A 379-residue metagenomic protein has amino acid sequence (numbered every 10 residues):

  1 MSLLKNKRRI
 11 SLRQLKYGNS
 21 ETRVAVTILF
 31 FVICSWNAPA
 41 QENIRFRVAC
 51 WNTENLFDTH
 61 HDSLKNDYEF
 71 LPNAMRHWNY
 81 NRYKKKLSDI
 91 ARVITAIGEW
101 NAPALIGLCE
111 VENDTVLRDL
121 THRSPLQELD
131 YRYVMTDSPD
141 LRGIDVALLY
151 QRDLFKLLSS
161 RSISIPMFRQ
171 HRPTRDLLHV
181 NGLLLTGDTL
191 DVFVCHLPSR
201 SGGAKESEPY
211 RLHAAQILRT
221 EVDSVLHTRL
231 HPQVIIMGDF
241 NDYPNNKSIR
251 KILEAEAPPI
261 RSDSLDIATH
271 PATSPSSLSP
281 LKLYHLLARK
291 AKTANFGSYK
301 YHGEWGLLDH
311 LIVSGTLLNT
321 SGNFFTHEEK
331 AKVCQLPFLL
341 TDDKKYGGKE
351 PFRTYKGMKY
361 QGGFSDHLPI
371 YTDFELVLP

Functional and structural regions predicted by a protein language model:
M1-N43: Bacterial Sec-dependent N-terminal signal peptides
W36-D130, V134-V146, D343-G348, G362 (+1 more regions): N-terminal, active-site-proximal structural segment of metallo-dependent hydrolase catalytic domains
V48-T53, W78, Y83-K86, I90-L117 (+8 more regions): Active-site beta-strand/loop signature of hydrolases that rely on acidic residues for catalysis
T53, V111-P198: Structured beta-strand-rich core segments of catalytic domains in phosphoester-bond hydrolases
D58-T59, T115-R118, R142-G143, S201-A204 (+2 more regions): Extracytoplasmic/secreted cell-surface and envelope-processing proteins
L64-D67, F193-S207: Active-site His/acidic residue clusters
A74-N81, A102-L108, M135-T136, P166-F168 (+4 more regions): Second-shell loop/turn segments in exported
S224-V234, D242-P379: Metal-dependent phosphoester-hydrolase catalytic domains
